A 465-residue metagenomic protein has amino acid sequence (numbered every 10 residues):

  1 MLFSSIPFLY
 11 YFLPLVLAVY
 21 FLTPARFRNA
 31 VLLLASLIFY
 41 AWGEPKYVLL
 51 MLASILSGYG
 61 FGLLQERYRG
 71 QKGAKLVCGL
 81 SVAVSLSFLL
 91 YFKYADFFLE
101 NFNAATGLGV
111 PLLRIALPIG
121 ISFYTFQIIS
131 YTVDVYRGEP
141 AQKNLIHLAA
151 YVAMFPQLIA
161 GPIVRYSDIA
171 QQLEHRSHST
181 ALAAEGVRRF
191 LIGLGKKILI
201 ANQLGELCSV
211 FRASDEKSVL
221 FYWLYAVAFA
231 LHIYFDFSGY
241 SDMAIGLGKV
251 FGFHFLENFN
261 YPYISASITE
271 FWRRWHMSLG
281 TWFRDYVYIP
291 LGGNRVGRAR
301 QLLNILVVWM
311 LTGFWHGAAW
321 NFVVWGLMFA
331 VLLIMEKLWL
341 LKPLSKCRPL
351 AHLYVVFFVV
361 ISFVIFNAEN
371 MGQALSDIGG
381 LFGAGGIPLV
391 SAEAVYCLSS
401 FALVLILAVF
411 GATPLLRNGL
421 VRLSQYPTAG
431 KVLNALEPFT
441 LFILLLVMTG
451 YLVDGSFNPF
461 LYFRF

Functional and structural regions predicted by a protein language model:
M1-R464: Membrane-embedded transmembrane alpha-helical bundles that form the catalytic cores of multi-pass lipid-modifying
